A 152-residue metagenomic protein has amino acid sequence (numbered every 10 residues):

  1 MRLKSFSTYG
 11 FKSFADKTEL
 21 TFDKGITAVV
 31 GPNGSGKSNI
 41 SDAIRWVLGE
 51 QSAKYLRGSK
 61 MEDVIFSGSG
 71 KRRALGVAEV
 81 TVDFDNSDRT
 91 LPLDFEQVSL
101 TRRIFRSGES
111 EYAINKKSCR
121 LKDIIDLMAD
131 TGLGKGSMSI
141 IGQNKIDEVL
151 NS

Functional and structural regions predicted by a protein language model:
R2-S152: Gly/Lys-enriched N-terminal cap/neck module of very large, oligomeric protein machines
